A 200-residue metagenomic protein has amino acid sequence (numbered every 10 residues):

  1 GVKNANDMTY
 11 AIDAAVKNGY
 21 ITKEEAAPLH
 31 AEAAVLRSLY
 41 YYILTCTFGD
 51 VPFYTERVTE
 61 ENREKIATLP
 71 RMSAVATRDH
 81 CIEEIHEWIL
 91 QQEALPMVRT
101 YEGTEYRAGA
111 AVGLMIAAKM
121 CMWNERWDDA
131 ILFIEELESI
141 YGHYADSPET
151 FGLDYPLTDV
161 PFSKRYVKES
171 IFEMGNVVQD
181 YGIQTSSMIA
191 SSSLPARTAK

Functional and structural regions predicted by a protein language model:
G1, V51, T55, R78 (+2 more regions): An aromatic- and glycine-enriched ligand-binding surface/loop that stacks and positions planar moieties
G1-F48, M72-V75, D79, H86-T100: Conserved, well-structured interaction surfaces
Y20, E64-M72, T104: Second-shell loop/turn segments in exported
T22-E24, L29, T104, G109 (+1 more regions): Sterically constrained small-residue positions within well-ordered secondary structures of folded domains
F48, R63, G182: Short acidic, gly/pro-rich beta-turn/loop elements at beta-sheet edges and active-site/ligand-binding grooves
E60-T68, A196-T198: Short, solvent-exposed loop/beta-turn-alpha elements that line the ligand-binding surface or hinge of extracytoplasmic
